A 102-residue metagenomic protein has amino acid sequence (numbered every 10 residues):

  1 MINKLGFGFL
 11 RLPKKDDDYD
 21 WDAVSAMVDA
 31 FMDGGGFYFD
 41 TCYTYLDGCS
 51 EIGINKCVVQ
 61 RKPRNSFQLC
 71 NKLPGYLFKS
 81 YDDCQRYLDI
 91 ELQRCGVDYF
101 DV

Functional and structural regions predicted by a protein language model:
M1-F67: N-terminal binding-site loop/beta-alpha segment at the start of enzyme catalytic domains that lines or forms
N3, P74-G75, R94: Proline-rich low-complexity regions
P13-K14, Y76-F78: Flexible, glycine-rich phosphate/dinucleotide-binding loops and adjacent beta-alpha linkers at cofactor/substrate
D29, D33, F78-V102: Glycine/proline-rich, positively charged, aromatic-decorated active-site loop/lid region on the catalytic face
D47-C49, L77-S80: Short active-site-adjacent helix-start/loop capping segments
G53-C57, K72, D83-I90: Generic beta-strand or strand-like secondary-structure segments
N65-L77, V102: A short, structured active-site edge motif that brings together acidic residues
